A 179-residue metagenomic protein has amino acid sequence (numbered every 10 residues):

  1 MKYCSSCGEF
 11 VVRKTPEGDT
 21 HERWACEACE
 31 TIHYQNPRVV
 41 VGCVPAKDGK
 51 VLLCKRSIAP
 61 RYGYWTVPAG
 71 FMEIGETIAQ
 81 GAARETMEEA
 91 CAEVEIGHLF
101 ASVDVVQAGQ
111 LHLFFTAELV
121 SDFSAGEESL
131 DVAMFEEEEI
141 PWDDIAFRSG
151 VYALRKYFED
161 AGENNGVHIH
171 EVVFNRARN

Functional and structural regions predicted by a protein language model:
M1-G42: Acidic, metal-coordinating catalytic segment for phosphate/diphosphate chemistry, firing primarily on the Nudix
R13-T15, E93-F100: A short coil-to-beta-strand element that immediately follows conserved catalytic motifs
V39-V41, G49, L111-L113, L130: Change "...and in nucleic-acid phosphodiester-cleaving endonucleases..." to "...and in nucleic-acid processing enzymes
A46-E88: Conserved Nudix-box catalytic region and its N-terminal flanking loop in Nudix hydrolases and closely related
V103-G126, A133, F158-A161: Active-site-adjacent beta-strand/loop module that shapes the phosphate/pyrophosphate-binding cleft
G126-Y157, R176: NUDIX/MutT-family hydrolases
A161-N179: Charged phosphate-binding loop/patch that engages nucleotide di/tri-phosphates or the phosphate backbone of nucleic
